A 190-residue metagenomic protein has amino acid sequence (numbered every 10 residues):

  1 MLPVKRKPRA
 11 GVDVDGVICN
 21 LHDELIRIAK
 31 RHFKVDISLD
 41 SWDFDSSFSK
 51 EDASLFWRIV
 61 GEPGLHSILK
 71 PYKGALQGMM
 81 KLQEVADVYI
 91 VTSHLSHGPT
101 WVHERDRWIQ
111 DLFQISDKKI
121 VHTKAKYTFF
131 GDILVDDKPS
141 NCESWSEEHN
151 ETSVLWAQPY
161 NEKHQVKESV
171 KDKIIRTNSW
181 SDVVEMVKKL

Functional and structural regions predicted by a protein language model:
L2-W57: Active-site neighborhood of HAD-like aspartate-dependent phosphohydrolases
K7, V85-A86, S116-D117, F130-D132 (+1 more regions): Short, well-ordered alpha-helix to beta-strand connector turns
W57-G64: Short glycine/proline- and acidic residue-enriched helix-loop micro-motifs that form flexible lids or anion-recognition
H66-K70, A75-R105, I109: Substrate-recognition element of Asp-dependent hydrolases with the DxDx(T/V) motif
V91-S144: Substrate-recognition "cap/lid" segment bordering the active-site pocket of phosphatases
R107-I120, K167-L190: Structural recognition of alpha->loop->beta junctions
V135-N178: Acidic, Mg2+-coordinating phosphoryl-transfer loop and its flanking beta/alpha structural elements, shared across
